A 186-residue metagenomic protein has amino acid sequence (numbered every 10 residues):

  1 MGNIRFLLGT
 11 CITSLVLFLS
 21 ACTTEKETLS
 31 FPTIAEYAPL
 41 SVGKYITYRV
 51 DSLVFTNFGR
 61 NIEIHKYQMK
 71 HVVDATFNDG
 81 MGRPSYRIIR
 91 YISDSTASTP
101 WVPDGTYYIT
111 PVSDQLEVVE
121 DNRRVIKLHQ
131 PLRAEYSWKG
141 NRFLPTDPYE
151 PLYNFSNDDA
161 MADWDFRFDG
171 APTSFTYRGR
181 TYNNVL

Functional and structural regions predicted by a protein language model:
M1-C11: Bacterial N-terminal signal peptides that target proteins for export
F18-A21: C-terminal motif of bacterial Sec signal peptides marking the signal peptidase cleavage site
T23-L186: Conserved functional acidic sites
